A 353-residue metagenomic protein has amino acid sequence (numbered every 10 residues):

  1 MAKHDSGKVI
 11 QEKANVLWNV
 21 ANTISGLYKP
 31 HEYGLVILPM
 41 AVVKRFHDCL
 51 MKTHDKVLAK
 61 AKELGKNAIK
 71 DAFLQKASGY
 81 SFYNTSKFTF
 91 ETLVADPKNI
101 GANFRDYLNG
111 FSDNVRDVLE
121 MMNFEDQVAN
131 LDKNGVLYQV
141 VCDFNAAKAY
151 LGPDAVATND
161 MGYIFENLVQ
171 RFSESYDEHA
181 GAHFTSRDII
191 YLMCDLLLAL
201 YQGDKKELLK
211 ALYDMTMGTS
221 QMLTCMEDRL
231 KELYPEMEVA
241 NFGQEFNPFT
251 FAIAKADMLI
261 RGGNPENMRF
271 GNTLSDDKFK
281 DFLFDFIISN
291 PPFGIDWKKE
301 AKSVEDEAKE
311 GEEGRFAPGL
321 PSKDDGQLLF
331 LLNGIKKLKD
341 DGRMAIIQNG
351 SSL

Functional and structural regions predicted by a protein language model:
M1-Y201, N267-S275: Non-catalytic, mostly N-terminal accessory regions of nucleic-acid modification and defense proteins
E12, V16, F246, G326: Soluble or luminal CAZymes and related metallo-dependent hydrolases
T23, E32-R45, M193, K255 (+2 more regions): Conserved Class I SAM-dependent methyltransferase catalytic core
D48, D55, K60, L230 (+2 more regions): Residue-level signature of transmembrane alpha-helix interfaces in integral membrane proteins
E178, P318-L320: Extracellular loop and loop/strand-boundary signature of outer-membrane beta-barrel proteins
A180-S289, G294-E305, G314, L328 (+1 more regions): Conserved S-adenosyl-L-methionine
E310, G314-P318: A short, charged helix-loop
